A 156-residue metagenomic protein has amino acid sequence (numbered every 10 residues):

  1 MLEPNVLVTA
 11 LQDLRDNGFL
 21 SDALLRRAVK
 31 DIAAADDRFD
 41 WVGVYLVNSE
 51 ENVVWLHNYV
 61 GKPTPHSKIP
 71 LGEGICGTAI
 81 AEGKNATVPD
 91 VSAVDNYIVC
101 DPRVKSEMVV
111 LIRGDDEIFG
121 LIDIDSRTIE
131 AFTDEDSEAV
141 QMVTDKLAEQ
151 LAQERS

Functional and structural regions predicted by a protein language model:
M1-T64, L151-S156: Intrinsically disordered, low-complexity terminal regulatory regions
D36, V99-V104: Short loop/turn motifs at secondary-structure junctions and domain boundaries
W41, V109, L121: Short hydrophobic/aromatic beta-strand element in the GNAT-like acyltransferase core that lines or flanks the acyl-donor
V47-C100: Regulatory sensory and allosteric helical modules in signal-transduction proteins and certain transcription factors
T87, L111, D123: Conserved beta-strand segments that form the floor/walls of ligand-binding pockets within enzyme and binding domains
S106-R113: A short, aliphatic-rich beta-strand micro-motif
I118: Glycine-rich acetyl-CoA-binding "A-motif" of GNAT/NAT acetyltransferases
S126-S156: Juxtadomain coupling helices with adjacent low-complexity linkers
